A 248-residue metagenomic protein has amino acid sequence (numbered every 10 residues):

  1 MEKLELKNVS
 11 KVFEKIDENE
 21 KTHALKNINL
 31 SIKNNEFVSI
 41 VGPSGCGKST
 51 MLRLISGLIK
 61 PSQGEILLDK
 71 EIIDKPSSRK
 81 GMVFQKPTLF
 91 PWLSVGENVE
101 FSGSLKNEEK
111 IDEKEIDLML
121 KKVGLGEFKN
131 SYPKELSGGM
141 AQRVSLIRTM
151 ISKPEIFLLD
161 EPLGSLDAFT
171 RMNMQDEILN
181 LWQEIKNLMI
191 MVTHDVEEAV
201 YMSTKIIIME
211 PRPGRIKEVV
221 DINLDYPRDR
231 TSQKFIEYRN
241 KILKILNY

Functional and structural regions predicted by a protein language model:
V41-P43: The feature captures the beta-strand-to-loop junction immediately N-terminal to the Walker
S56: Helix-to-loop junction immediately C-terminal to a conserved catalytic motif
G64-P76: Conserved ABC transporter NBD signature motif
G96-S104, E113, D221: Short helical segment in ABC ATPase nucleotide-binding domains corresponding to the A-loop/adjacent helical element
K110-F128, N180: Conserved ABC ATPase "signature" region
Y132-L136, M140: Conserved ABC ATPase signature
I151-E155: A short, proline-enriched helix->beta-strand linker immediately N-terminal to the Walker B motif in ABC-type P-loop
